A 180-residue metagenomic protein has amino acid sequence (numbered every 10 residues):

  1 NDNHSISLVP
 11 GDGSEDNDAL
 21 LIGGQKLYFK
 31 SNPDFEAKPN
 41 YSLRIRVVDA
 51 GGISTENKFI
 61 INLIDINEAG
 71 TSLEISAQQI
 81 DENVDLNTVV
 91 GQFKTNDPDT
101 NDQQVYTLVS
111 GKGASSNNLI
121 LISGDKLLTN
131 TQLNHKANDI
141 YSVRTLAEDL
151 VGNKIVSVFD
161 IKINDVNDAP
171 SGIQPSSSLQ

Functional and structural regions predicted by a protein language model:
N1-L73, A77-T88, Q92-S171, S176-Q180: Acidic, turn/loop-rich segments in luminal/extracellular domains of secretory-pathway and cell-surface proteins
